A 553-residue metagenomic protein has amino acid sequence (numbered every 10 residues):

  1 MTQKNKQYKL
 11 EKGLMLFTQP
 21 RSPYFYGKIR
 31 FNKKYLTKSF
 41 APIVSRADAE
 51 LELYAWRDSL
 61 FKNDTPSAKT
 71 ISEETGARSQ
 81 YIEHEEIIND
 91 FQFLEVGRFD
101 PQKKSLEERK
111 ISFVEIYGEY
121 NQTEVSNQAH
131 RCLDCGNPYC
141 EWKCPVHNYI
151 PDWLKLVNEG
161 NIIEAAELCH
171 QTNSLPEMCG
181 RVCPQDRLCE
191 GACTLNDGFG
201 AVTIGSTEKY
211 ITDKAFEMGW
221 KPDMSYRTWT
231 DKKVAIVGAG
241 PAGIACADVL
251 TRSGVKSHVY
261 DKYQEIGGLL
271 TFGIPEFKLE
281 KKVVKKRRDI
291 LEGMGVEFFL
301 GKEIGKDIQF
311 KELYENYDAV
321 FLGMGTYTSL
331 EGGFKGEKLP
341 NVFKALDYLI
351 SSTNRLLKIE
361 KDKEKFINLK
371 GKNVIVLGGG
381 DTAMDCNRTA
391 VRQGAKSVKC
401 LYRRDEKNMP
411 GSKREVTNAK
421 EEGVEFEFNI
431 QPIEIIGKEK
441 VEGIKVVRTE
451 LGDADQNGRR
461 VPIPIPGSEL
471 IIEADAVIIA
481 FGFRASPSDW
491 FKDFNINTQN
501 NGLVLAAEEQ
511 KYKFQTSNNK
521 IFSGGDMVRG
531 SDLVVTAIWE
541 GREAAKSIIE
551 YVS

Functional and structural regions predicted by a protein language model:
M1-T75, Q80: Basic/aromatic DNA-contact patch characteristic of tyrosine site-specific recombinases
E86-I87, F91-G118, H147-E159, C169-H170 (+9 more regions): Beta1-alpha1 glycine-rich phosphate/pyrophosphate-binding loop at the start of Rossmann-like nucleotide-binding domains
I88, K338-G371, A454-S531: FAD-site-proximal beta/loop scaffold in flavoenzymes
R109-A129, Y149-R181, G198-R227, S352-T353: Ferredoxin-type iron-sulfur electron-transfer modules in oxidoreductases and energy-metabolism complexes
C132-C135, C140, C144, C179 (+3 more regions): Short cysteine clusters
E164, T228, K233-V237, K285-F334 (+4 more regions): Feature captures the FAD/FMN-dependent oxidoreductase FAD-binding
T207, I211-T228, K286-K306, S329-Q393 (+1 more regions): Glycine-rich dinucleotide-binding loop and its adjacent helix/turn
C386, M527-V552: A conserved FAD-binding loop/helix module that cradles the flavin
